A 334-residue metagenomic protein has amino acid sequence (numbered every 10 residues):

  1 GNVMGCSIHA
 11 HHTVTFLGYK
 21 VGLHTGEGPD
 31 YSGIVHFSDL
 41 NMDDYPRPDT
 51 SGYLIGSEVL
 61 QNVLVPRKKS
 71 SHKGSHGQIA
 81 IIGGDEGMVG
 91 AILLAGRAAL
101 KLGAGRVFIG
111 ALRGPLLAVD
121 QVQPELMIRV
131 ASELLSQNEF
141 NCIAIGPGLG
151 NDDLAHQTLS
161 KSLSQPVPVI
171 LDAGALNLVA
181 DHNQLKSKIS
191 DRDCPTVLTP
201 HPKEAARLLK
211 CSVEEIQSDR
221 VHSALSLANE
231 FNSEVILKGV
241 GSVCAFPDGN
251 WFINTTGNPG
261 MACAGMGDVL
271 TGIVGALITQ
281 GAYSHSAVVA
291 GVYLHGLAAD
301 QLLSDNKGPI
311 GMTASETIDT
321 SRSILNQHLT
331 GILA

Functional and structural regions predicted by a protein language model:
G1-N2: Proline/glycine-rich low-complexity loops and linkers
H9-T13, G18-A173, N177-V197, P202-A334: Small-residue (G/A/S/T)-rich helix-start motifs and N-terminal tracts that mark the onset
